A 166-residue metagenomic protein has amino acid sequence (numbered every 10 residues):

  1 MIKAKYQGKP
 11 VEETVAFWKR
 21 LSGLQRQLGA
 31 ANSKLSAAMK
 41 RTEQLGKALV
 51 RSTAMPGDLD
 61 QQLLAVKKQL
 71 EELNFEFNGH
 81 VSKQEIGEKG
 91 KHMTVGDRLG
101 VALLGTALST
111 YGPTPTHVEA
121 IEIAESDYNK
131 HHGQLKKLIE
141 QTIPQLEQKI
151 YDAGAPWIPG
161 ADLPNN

Functional and structural regions predicted by a protein language model:
M1-Q27: Low-complexity, Pro/Ser/Thr- and charge-rich linker/hinge segments at domain boundaries
R20-N166: Mature extracytoplasmic or organellar-lumen-exposed domains after removal of signal/transit peptides
